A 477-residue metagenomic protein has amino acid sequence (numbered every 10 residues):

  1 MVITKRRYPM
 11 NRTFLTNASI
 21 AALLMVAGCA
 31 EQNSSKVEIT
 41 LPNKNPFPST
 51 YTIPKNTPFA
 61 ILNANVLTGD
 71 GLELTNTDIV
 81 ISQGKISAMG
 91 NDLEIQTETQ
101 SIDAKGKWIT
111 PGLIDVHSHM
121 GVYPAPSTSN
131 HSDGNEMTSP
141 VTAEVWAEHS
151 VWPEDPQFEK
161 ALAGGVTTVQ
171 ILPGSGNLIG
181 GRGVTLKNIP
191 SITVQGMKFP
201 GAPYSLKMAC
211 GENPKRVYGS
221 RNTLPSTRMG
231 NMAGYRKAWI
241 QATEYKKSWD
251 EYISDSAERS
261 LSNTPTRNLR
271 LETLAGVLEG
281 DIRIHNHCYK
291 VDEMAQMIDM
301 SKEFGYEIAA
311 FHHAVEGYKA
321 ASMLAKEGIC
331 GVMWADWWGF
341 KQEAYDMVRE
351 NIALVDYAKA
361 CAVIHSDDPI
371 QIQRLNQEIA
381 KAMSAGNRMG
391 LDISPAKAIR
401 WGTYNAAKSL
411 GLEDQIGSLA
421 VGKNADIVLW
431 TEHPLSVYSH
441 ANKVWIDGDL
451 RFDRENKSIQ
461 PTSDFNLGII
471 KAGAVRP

Functional and structural regions predicted by a protein language model:
K5-S19: Bacterial N-terminal signal peptides that target proteins for export
V26-G28: C-terminal motif of bacterial Sec signal peptides marking the signal peptidase cleavage site
Q32-N56, A472: N-terminal pre-domain segments of enzymes
N43-K44, Y51-K55, V66, D70-T110 (+1 more regions): Histidine-rich, glycine-flanked metal-binding segment
S49-T50, K55, A125-P126, S132-T138 (+6 more regions): His/Asp/Glu-enriched, well-ordered alpha-helical/loop segment that forms or immediately abuts the divalent-metal
T57-I61, I95-E148, A163: Replace "His-x-His-based motif
A64, K408, A420-D464: C-terminal cap of metal-dependent C-N hydrolases
Q157, L162-A310, H440, I446 (+1 more regions): Polyanionic/metal-chelating signatures
